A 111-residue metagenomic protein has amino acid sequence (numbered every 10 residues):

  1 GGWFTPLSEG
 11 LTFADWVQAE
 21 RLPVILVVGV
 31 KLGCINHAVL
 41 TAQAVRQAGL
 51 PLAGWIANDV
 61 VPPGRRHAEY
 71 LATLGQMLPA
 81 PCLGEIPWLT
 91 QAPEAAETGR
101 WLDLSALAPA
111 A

Functional and structural regions predicted by a protein language model:
G1-L7: Phosphate-binding/switch loop-helix module in NTP-utilizing enzymes
W3, K31-L32, D59-P63: Short histidine/acidic/glycine/proline-rich micro-motifs that form metal- and phosphate-coordinating active-site loops
L7-K31: Inter-motif core of Ras-like GTPase G domains
S8-D15, V39-A42, H67-A72: Charged helix-capping and loop-helix junction motifs
C34-A38: Active-site-adjacent loop/helix micro-motif of nuclease/hydrolase catalytic cores
Q43-A111: C-terminal lobe/tail of nucleotide-utilizing enzymes
